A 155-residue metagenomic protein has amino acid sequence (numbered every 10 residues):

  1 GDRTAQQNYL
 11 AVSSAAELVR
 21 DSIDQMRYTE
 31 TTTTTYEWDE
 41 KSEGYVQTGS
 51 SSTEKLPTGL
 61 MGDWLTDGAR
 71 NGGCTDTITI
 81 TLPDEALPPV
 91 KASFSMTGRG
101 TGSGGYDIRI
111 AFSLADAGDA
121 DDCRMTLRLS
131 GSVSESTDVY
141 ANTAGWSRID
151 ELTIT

Functional and structural regions predicted by a protein language model:
G1-T29: Membrane-proximal N-terminal amphipathic helix
D21-T155: Conserved functional hotspots that engage anionic ligands or polymers and/or phospholipid headgroups
